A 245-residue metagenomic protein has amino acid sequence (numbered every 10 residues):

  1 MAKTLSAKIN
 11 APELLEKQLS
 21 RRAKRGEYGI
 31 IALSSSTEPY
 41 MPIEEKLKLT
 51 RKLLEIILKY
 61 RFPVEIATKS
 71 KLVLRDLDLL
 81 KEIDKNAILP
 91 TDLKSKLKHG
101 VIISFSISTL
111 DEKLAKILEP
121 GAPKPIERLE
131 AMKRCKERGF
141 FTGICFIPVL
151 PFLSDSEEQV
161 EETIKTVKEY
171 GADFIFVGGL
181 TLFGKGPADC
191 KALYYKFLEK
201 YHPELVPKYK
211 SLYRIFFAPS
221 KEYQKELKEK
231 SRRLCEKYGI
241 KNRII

Functional and structural regions predicted by a protein language model:
M1-S104, K113, L129: Conserved Radical SAM active-site core
K3-A7, E45-L49, E119-E127, D155-Q159 (+2 more regions): Alpha-helix N-cap and loop-to-helix initiation/capping positions
I30-A32, P63-E65, G100-S104, F141-C145 (+3 more regions): Structural preference for beta-strand elements that scaffold enzyme active sites
S35, T68, F146-P148, F217: Short glycine-centered, acidic/aromatic-flanked micro-motifs in structured strand/loop junctions that mark active-site
K52-L53, D76, A131, C145-V149 (+1 more regions): Short, hydrophobic/aromatic alpha-helical segments in well-folded domains
R75, H99, A122-P125, K136: Eukaryote-skewed repeat-based solenoidal scaffolds used as protein-protein interaction platforms, primarily
S106-L114, E119-G121, C135-S156, L180-L182: Conserved strand-turn element in the central/C-terminal portion of the radical SAM core barrel that lines
E130, R134, R138, F152-I245: Auxiliary Fe-S-binding modules of radical SAM enzymes
